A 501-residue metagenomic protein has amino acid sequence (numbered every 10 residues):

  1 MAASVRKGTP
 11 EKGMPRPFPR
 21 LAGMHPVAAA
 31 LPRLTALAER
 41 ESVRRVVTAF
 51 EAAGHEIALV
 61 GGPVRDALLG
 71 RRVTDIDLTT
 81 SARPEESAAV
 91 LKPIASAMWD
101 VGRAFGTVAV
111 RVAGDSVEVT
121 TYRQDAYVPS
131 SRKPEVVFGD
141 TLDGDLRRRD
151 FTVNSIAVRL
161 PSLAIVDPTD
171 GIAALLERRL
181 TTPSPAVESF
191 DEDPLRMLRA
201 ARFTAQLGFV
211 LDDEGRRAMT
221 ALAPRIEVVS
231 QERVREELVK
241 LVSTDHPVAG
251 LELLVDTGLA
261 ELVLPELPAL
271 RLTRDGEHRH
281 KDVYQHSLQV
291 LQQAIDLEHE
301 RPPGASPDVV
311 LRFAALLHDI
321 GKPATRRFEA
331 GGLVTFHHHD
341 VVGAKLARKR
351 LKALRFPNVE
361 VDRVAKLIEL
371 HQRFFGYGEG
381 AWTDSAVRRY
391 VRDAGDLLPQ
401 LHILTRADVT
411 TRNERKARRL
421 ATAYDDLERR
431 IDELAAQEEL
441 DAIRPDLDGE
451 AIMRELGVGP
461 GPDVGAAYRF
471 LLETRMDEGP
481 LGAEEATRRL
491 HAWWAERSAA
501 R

Functional and structural regions predicted by a protein language model:
A2-R501: Catalytic cores of the polymerase beta-like nucleotidyltransferase superfamily and closely associated nucleotide
